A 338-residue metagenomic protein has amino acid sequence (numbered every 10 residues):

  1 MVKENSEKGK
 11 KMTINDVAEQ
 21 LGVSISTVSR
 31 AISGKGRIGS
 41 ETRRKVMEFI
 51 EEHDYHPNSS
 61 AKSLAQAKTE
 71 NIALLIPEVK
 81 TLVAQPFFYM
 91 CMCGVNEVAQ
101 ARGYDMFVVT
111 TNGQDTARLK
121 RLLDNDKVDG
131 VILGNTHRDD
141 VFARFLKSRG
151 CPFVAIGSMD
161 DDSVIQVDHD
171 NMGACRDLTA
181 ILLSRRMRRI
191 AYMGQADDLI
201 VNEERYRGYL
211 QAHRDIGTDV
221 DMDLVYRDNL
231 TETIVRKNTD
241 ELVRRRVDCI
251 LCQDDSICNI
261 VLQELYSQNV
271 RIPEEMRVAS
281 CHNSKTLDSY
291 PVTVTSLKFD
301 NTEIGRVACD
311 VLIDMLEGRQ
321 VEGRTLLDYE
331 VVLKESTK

Functional and structural regions predicted by a protein language model:
M1-E70, K338: N-terminal helix-turn-helix DNA-binding module of bacterial transcription factors
M1-G9, A67, N71-A180, N238-R245: Alpha-helical recognition/docking segments in bacterial nutrient-uptake and carbohydrate-utilization systems
A99-T110, A212-I234: Short beta-strand elements in bilobed, periplasmic/extracellular small-molecule ligand-binding domains
V167-Y192, R207-Q211, E232-D240, C258 (+1 more regions): Hydrophobic alpha-helical segments within soluble ligand-binding/sensing domains
L178-G217, G323-K338: An alpha-beta-alpha
R189, V220-L224, I272-R277: Short acidic capping loops at alpha-helix termini that bridge into adjacent secondary structure
R236-K338: Flexible loop/turn connectors
